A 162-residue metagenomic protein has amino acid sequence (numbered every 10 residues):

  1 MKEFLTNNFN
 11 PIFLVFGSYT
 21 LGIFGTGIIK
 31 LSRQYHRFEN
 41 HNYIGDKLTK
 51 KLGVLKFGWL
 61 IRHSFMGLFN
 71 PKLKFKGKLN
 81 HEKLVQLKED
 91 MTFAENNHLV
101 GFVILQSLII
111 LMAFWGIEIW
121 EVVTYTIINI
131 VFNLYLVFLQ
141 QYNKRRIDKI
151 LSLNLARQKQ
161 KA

Functional and structural regions predicted by a protein language model:
M1-N42, N97-W115: Long, highly hydrophobic alpha-helical transmembrane signal-anchor segments
K2, T6-L14, V85, E89 (+4 more regions): Alpha-helical transmembrane segments of integral membrane proteins
T20-L21, L87, N143: Generic structural hydrophobic/aromatic packing signal, biased to beta-strands
I28-L87, L153-A162: Membrane-proximal soluble regions of multi-pass membrane proteins
L79-G101: Loop-to-transmembrane boundary segments
V100-R145: Hydrophobic transmembrane alpha-helices
F138-A162: Cytosolic/matrix-facing juxtamembrane and C-terminal tails of multi-pass cellular membrane proteins
